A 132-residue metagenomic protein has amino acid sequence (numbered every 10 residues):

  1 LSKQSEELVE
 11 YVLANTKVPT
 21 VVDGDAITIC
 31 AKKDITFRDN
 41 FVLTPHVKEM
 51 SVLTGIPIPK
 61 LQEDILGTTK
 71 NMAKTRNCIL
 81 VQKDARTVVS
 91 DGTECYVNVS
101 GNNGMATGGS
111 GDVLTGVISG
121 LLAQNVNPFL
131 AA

Functional and structural regions predicted by a protein language model:
L1-S100: Glycine-rich phosphate/dinucleotide-binding loop and adjoining beta-alpha-beta core of small-molecule
V52, T107-A132: Short, small-residue alpha-helix embedded
N103-M105: Glycine-rich phosphate/pyrophosphate-binding beta-alpha loops
